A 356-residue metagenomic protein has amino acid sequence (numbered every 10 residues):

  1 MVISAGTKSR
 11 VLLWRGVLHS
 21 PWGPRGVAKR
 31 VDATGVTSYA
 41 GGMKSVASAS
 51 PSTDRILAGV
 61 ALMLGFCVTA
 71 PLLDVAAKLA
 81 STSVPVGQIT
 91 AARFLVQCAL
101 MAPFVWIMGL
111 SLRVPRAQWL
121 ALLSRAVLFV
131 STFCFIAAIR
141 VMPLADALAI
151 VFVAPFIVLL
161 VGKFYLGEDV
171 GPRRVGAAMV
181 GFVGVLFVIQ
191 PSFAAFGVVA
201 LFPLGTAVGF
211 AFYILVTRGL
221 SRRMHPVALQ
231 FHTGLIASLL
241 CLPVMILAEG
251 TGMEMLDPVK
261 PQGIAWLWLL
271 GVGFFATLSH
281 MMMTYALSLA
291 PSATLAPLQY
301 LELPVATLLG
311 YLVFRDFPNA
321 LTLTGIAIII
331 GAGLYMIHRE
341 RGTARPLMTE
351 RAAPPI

Functional and structural regions predicted by a protein language model:
K44, A58-A61, S83-V130, G209-Y213 (+1 more regions): Transmembrane alpha-helices of multi-pass small-molecule transport proteins
K44-V46, P304-I356: C-terminal-most transmembrane helix of multi-pass membrane proteins
A58-G65, V105, L110-I136, V198-G205 (+2 more regions): Loop-to-transmembrane-helix transition segments
K78, V86, M101, A195-E254 (+2 more regions): Transmembrane alpha-helical segments that form core, pore/gating elements of small-molecule transporters/exporters
A80, I89, R93, A138 (+7 more regions): Hydrophobic/aromatic residues within transmembrane alpha-helices of multi-pass small-molecule transporters
Q88-A91, L95, A137-G167, S292-G310: Specific alpha-helical transmembrane segments that line the substrate/conduction pathway and gating interfaces
L148-V151, G167-F187, F193, G197-A200 (+1 more regions): Loop-to-transmembrane alpha-helix entry segments
L148-V153, L220-I236, T277-Y311: Helix-helix packing/entry segments at the starts of transmembrane helices
